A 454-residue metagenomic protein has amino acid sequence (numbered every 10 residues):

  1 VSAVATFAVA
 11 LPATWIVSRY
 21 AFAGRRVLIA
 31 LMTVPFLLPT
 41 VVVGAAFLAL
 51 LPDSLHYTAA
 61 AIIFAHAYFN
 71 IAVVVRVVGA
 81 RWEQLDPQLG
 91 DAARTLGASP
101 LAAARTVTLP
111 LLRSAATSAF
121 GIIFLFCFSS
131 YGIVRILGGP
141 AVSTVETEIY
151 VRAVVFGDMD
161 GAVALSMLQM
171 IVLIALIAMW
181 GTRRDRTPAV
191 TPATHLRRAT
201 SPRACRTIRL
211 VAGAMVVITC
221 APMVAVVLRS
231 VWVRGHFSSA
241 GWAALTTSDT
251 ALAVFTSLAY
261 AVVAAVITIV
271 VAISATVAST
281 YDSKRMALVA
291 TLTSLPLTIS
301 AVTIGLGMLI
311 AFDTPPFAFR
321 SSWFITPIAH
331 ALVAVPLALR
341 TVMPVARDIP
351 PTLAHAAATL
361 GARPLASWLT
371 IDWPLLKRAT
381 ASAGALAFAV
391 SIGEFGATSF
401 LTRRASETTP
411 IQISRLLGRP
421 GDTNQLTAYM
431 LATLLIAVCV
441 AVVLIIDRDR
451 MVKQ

Functional and structural regions predicted by a protein language model:
V1-I16, L165, Q169-I171, A175-R183 (+3 more regions): Transmembrane alpha-helix signature in integral membrane proteins
A3-W15, V41, A45, I71 (+11 more regions): Hydrophobic positions within alpha-helical transmembrane segments of bacterial inner-membrane proteins
V4, V34, Y68-D86, P100-S129 (+7 more regions): Transmembrane alpha-helices
A8-A13, V42, A61-F64, Y68-L89 (+9 more regions): Membrane-embedded alpha-helices of multi-pass transport/permease systems
P12-F47, G90, S114, T200-V211 (+1 more regions): Cytoplasmic-entry segments and transmembrane alpha-helices of multi-pass inner-membrane transporters
F22-R25, R76-G90, R94-L101, T106 (+7 more regions): C-terminal transmembrane helix and the adjacent membrane-cytosol boundary/short C-terminal tail of inner/organellar
G24-V27, V41-F69, L101-A102, V134-A141 (+7 more regions): Membrane-interfacial helix termini and adjacent extracytoplasmic/periplasmic loops of multi-pass transporters
F128-I174, S201-A204, S230-A251, I392 (+3 more regions): Interhelical loop and adjacent transmembrane-helix boundary motif in polytopic membrane transport permeases
